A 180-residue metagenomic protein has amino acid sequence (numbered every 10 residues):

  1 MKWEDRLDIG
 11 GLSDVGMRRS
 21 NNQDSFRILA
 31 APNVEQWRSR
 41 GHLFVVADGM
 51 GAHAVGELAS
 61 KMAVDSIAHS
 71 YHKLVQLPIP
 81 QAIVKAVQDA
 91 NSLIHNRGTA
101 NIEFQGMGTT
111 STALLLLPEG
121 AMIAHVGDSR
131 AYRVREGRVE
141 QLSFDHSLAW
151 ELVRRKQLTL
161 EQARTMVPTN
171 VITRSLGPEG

Functional and structural regions predicted by a protein language model:
M1-G180: PP2C/PPM-type serine/threonine phosphatase catalytic domain
